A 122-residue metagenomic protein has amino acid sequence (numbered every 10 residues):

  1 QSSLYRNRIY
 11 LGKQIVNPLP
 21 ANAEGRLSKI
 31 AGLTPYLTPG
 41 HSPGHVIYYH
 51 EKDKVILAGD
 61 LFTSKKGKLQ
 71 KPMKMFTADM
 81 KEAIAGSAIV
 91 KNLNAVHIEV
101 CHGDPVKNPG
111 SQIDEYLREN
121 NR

Functional and structural regions predicted by a protein language model:
Q1-Y36, A78, E82-A95: Metallo-beta-lactamase
K29, Y48-K52: Active-site beta-strand termini and strand-to-loop segments that position acidic
T34-V46: Active-site glycine- and acidic-residue-rich loops that bind and position anionic ligands or nucleotide-like cofactors
G40-S42, D60-L61, H102-D104: Active-site metal-binding loops of divalent metal-dependent hydrolases
Y49, I84-R122: Divalent-metal (often Zn2+) His-rich catalytic cores of metallo-beta-lactamase-fold enzymes
V55-L57, E99: Residue-level marker for buried hydrophobic side chains located in beta-strands that build the well-ordered beta-sheet
G59, S64-K68: Short acidic/His/Gly/Ser-rich catalytic and metal-binding motifs that mark active-site loops of diverse hydrolases
L69-F76: Short glycine-enriched, charge-decorated loop/helix-capping segments at active-site entrances that position
